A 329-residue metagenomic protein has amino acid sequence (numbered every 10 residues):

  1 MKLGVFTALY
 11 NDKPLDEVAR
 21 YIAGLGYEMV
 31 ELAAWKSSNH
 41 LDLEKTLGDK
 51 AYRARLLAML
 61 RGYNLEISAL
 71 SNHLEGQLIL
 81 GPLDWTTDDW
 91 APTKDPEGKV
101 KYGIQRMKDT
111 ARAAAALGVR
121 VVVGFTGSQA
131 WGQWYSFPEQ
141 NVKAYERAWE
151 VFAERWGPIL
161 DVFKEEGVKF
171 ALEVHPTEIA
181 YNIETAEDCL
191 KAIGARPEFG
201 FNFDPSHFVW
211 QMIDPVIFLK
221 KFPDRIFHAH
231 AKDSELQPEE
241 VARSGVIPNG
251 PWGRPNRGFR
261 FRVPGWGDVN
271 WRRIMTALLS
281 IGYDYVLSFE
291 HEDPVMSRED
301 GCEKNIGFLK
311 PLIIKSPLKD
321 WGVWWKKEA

Functional and structural regions predicted by a protein language model:
K2, A19, M29, L70 (+3 more regions): Acidic/histidine-rich catalytic cores of soluble enzymes
F6-Y10, A33-S37, N72-E75, G127-Q129 (+4 more regions): Active-site beta-loop-alpha junctions enriched in small/polar residues
N11-I22, K101-A113, Q211-L219, W271-I274: Short, acidic/polar
P14, E44-M59, K101-Q105, N270: Aromatic- and glycine-enriched glycan-recognition loops and surfaces that form the carbohydrate-binding subsites
E17, Y21, G62, Q77-F201 (+1 more regions): Active-site acidic/histidine proton-transfer and metal-coordination neighborhood in alpha/beta enzyme cores
A19-L25, T46-S71, R112-G118, G157-E165 (+3 more regions): Acidic (Asp/Glu)-rich catalytic clusters
A33-L57, T126-Q133: Glycine-rich, proline-tolerant flexible connector loops at the mouths of alpha/beta enzymes
R298-L318, W325: C-terminal helical cap(s) of enzyme catalytic domains, especially alpha/beta-barrels
